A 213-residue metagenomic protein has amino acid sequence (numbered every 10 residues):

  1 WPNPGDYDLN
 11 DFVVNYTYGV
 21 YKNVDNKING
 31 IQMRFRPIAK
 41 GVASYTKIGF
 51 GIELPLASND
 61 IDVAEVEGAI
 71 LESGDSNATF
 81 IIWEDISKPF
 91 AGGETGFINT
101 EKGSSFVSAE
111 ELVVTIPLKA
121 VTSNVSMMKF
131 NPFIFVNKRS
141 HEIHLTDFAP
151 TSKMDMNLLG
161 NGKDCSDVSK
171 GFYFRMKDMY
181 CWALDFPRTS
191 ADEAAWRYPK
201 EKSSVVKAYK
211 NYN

Functional and structural regions predicted by a protein language model:
W1-D8, V13, Y18-N213: Extracellular distal adhesion/interaction modules in secreted or cell-surface proteins
